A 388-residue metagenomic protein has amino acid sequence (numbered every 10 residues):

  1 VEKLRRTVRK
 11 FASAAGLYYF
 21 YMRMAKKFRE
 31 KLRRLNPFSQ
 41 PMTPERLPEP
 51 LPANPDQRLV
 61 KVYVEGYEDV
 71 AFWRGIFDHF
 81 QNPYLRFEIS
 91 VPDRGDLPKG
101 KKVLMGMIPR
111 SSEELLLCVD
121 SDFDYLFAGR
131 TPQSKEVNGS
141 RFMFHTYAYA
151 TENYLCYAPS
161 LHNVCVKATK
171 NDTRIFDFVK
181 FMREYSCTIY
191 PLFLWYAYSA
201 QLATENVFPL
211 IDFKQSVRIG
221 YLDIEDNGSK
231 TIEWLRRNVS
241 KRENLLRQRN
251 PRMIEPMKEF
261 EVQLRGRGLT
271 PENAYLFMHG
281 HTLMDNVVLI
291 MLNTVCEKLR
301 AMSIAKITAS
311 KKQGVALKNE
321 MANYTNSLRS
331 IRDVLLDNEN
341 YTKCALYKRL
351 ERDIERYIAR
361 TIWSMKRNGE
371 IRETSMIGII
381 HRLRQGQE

Functional and structural regions predicted by a protein language model:
L4-E388: Acidic, divalent-metal-binding catalytic cores of TOPRIM and closely related two-metal-ion phosphodiester/pyrophosphate
